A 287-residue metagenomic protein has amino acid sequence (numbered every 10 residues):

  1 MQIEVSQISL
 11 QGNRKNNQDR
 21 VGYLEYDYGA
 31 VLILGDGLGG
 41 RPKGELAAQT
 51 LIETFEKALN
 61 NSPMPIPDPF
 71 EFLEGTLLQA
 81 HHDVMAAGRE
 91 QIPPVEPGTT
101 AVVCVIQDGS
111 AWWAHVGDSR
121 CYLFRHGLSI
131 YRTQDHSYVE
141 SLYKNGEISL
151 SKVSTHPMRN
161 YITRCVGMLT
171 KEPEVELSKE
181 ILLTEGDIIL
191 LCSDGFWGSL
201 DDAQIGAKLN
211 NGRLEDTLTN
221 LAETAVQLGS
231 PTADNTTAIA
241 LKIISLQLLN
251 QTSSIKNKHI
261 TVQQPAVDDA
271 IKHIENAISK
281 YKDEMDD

Functional and structural regions predicted by a protein language model:
M1-D287: PP2C/PPM-type serine/threonine phosphatase catalytic domain
